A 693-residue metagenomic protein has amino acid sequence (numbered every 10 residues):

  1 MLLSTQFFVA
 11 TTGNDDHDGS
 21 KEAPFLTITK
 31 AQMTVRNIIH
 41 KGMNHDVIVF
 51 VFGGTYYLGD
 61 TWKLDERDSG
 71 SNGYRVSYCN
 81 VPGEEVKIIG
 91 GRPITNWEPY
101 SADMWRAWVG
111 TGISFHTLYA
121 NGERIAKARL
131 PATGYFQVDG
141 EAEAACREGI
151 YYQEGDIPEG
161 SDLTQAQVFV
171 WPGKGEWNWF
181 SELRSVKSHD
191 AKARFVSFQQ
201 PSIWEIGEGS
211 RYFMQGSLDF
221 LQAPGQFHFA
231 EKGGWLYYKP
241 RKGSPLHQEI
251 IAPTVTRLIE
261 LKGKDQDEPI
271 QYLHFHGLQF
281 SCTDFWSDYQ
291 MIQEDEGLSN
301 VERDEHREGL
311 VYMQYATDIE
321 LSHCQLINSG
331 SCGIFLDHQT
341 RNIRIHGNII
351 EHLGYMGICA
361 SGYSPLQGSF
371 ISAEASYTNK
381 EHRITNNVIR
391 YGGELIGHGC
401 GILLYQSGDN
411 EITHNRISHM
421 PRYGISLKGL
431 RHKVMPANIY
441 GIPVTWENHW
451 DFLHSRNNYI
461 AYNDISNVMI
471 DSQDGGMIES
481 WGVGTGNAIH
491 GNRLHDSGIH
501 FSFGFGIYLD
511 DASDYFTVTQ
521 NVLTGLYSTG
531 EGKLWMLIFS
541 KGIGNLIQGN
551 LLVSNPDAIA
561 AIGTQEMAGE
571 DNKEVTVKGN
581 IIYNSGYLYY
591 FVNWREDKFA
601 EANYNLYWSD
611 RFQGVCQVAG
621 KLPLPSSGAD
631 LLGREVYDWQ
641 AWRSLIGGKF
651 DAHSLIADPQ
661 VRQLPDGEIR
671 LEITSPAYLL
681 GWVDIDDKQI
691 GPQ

Functional and structural regions predicted by a protein language model:
M1-T5: Bacterial Sec-dependent N-terminal signal peptides
F8-I327, L366-S376, L624-D658, P665-Q693: Extracellular polysaccharide-degrading/modifying enzymes targeting complex plant/algal/animal polysaccharides
H45-V49, Y74-V76, H382, G399-C400 (+3 more regions): Residue-level recognition of the N-termini of beta-strands and the immediately preceding loop/turn
F50, K63, S77-C79, K87-I89 (+21 more regions): Extracellular beta-strand solenoid repeats
G59-R67, G73-S77, T517-D666: Predominantly extracellular beta-rich ligand-binding scaffolds that present long acidic/polar faces for carbohydrate
D60-T61, D284-Q290, E308, G330-L336 (+13 more regions): Short glycine/acidic-rich loop motifs that flank beta-strands on beta-rich extracellular proteins
Q271-C282, T317-N328, R341-Y355, G368-G393 (+8 more regions): Right-handed parallel beta-helix
N457-N458, V468, T485-S497, L526 (+3 more regions): Catalytic domains of carbohydrate-active enzymes that cleave complex glycans
